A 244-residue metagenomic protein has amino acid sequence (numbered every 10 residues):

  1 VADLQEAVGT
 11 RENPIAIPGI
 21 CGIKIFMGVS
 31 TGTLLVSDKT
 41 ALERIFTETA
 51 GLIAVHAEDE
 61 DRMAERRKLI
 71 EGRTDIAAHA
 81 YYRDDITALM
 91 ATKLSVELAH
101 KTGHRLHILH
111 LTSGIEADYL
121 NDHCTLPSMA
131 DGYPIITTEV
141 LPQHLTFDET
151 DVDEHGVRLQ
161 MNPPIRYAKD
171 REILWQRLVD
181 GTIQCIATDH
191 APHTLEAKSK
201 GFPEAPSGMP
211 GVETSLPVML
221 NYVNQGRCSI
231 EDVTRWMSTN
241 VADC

Functional and structural regions predicted by a protein language model:
A2-I186: Histidine/acidic residue-rich metal-binding segments in metalloenzymes
T74-G103, R158, V179-D180, C185-I186 (+1 more regions): His/Asp/Glu-enriched, well-ordered alpha-helical/loop segment that forms or immediately abuts the divalent-metal
